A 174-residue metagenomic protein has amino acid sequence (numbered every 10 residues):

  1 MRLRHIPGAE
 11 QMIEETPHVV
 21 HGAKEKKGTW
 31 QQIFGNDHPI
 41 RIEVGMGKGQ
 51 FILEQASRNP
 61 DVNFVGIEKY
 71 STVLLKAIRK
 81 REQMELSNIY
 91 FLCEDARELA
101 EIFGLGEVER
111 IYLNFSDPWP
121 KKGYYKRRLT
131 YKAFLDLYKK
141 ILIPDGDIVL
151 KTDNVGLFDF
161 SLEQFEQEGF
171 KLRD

Functional and structural regions predicted by a protein language model:
M1-I42, Q50-S57: S-adenosyl-L-methionine
H5, S161-D174: Class I S-adenosyl-L-methionine
P39-R97, E109: SAM cofactor-binding core of SAM-dependent methyltransferases, primarily the Rossmann-like beta-alpha-beta module
E101-R110, F115: A short acidic, Gly/Pro-enriched loop at the edge of an enzyme's catalytic core that lines a small-molecule cofactor
I111, Y138-K139, S161: Class I S-adenosylmethionine-dependent transferase superfamily signal
F115-S116, K151-V155: Short strand-turn motif at the edge of the Rossmann-like AdoMet-binding core
T130-P144: A short glycine-rich, Lys/Arg-flanked "PGG" loop and its adjoining helix->strand segment in the class I
P144-T152: Conserved beta-strand signature within the Rossmann-like core of class I S-adenosyl-L-methionine
